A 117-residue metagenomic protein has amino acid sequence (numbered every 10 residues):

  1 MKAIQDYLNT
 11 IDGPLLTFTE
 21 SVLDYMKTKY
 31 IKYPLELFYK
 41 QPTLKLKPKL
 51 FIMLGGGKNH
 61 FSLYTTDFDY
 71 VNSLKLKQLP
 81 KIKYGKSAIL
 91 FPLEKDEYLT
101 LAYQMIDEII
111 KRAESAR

Functional and structural regions predicted by a protein language model:
M1-R117: Charge-dense, helix-prone N-terminal extensions
